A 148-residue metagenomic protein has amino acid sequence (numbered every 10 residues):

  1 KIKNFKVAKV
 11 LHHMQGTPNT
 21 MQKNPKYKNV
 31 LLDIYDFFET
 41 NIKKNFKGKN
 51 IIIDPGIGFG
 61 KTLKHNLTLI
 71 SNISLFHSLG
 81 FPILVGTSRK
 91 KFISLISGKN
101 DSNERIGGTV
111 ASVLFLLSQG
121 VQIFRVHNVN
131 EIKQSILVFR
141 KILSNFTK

Functional and structural regions predicted by a protein language model:
K1-K44, G60-K148: Active-site-adjacent loop and "lid" segments of alpha/beta metabolic enzymes
